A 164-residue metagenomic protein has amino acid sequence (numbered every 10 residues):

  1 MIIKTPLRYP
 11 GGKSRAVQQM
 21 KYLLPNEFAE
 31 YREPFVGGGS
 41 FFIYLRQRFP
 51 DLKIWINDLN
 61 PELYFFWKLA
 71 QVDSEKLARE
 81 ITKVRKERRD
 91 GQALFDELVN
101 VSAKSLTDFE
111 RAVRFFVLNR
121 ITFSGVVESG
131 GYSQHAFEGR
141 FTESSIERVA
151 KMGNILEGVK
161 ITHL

Functional and structural regions predicted by a protein language model:
M1-Q19, N26, A70-L164: SAM-dependent nucleic-acid methyltransferase catalytic core
L23-E87: Conserved S-adenosyl-L-methionine
